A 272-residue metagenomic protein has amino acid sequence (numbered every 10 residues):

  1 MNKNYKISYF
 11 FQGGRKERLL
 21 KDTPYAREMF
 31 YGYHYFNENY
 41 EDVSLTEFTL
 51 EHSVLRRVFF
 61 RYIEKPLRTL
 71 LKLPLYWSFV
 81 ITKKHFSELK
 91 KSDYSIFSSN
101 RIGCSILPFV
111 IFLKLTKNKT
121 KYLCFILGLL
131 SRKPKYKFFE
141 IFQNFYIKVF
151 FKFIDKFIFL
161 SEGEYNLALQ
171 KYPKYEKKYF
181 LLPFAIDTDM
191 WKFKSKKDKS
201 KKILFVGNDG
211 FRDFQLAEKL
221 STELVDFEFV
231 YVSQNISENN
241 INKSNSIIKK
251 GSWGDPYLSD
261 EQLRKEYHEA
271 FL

Functional and structural regions predicted by a protein language model:
M1-E51, K90-D93, K219-E228: N-terminal subdomain of nucleotide-sugar transferases
I7-F10, Y94-I96, L113-R132: Active-site proximal beta-strand in glycosyltransferases
E28, D198-H268: Conserved catalytic-core segment of nucleotide-activated headgroup transferases in glycan assembly
Y31-H34, K83-K91, L115, K137-F157: Membrane-proximal helix-turn-helix segments that form the acceptor-binding/catalytic region of lipid-linked
V80-G103: Short N-terminal targeting/anchoring amphipathic segment
S95-I96, F153-E162, L204-G207: A short beta-strand/loop micro-motif in the catalytic core of glycosyltransferases that engages the nucleotide-sugar
K121, L130-V149, T188-M190: Nucleotide-sugar donor phosphate/pyrophosphate-binding loop at the beta->alpha transition of glycosyltransferases
N166-Q170, F180-S200, N240-I241: Acidic anion/phosphate-binding donor-loop and adjacent secondary structure in glycosyltransferase catalytic cores
